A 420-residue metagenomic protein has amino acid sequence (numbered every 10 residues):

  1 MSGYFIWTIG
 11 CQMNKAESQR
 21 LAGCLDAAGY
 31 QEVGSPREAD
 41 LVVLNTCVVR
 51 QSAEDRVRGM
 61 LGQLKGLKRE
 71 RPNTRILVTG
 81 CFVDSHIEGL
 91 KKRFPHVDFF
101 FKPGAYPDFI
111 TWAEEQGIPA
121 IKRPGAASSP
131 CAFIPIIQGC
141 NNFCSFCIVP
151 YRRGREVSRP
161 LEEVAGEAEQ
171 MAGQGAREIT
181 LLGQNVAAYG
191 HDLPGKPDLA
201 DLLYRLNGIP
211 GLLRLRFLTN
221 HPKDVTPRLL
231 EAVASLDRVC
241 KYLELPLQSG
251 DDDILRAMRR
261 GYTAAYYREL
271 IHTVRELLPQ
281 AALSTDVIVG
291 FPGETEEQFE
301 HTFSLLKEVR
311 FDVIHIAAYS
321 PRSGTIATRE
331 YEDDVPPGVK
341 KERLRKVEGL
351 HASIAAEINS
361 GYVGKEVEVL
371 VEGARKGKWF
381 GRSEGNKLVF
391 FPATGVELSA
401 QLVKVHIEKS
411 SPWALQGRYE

Functional and structural regions predicted by a protein language model:
M1-Y189, R228, L243, A265-E276 (+5 more regions): Proteins enriched for Cys/Gly/acidic motifs involved in redox and nucleic-acid/cofactor modification
W7, L182-Q184, L218-N220, P246-Q248 (+5 more regions): Generic beta-strand/beta-sheet core signal
N73-G80, S85, G173-E296, K307: Conserved SAM/AdoMet-binding glycine-rich loop
P107, N142, A187, K223 (+4 more regions): Glycine-centered loop/turn positions within well-structured domains that cap or flank conserved ligand/cofactor-binding
A126-P130, C140-N142, V239, S249 (+5 more regions): Short flexible coil/turn linkers enriched for glycine and charged/polar residues that connect secondary-structure
C144, V164, L181, F217 (+7 more regions): Conserved, mostly hydrophobic/aromatic
L255-M258, I326-E330: Short acidic, glycine/proline-rich loop/turn micro-motifs
A327-E420: Terminal RNA-binding accessory module
